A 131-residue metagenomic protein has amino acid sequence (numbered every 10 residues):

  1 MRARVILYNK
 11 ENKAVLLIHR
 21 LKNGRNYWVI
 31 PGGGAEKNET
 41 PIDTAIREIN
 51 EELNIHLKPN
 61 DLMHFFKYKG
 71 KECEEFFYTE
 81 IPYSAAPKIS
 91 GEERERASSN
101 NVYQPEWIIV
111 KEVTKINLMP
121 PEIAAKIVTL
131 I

Functional and structural regions predicted by a protein language model:
M1-L16, K37: Conserved N-terminal beta-strand and adjoining loop/helix that marks the start of the Nudix/MutT-like hydrolase domain
R2-R4, R20, R47: Basic side chains
L7-E11, R20, T79-I81: Active-site beta-strand termini and strand-to-loop segments that position acidic
I18-L21, G33, K67: Acidic/polar N-terminal loop/beta-strand segments that form early-domain functional surfaces
N23-N26: A conserved beta-turn-beta hairpin within the catalytic core of GNAT-like acetyltransferases that forms part
V29-I30: A short gly/proline-enriched turn/hairpin at secondary-structure junctions
A35-P59, M63-M119: Unchanged
T114-I131: Charged phosphate-binding loop/patch that engages nucleotide di/tri-phosphates or the phosphate backbone of nucleic
